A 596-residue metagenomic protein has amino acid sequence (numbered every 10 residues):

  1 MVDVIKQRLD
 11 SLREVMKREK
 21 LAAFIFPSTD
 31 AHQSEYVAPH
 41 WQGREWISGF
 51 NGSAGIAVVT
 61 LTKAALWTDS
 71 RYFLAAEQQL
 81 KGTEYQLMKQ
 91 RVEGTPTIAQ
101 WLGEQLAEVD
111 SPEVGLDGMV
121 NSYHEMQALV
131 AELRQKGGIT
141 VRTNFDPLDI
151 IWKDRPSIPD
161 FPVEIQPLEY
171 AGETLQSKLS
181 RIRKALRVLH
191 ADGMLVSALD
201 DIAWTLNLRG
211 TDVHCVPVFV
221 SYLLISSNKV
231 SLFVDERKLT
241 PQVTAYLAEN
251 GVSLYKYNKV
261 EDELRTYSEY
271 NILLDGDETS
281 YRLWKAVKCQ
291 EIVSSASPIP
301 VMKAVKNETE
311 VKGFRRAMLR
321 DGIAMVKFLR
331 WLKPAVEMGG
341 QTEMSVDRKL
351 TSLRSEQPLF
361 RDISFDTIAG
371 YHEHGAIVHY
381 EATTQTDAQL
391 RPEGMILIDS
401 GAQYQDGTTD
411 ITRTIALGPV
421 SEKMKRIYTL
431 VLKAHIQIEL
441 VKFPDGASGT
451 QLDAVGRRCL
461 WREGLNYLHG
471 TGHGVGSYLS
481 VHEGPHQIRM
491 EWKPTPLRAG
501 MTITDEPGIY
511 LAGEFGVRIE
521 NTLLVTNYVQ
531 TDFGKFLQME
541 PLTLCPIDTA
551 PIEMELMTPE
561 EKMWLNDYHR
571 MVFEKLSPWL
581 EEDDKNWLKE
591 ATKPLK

Functional and structural regions predicted by a protein language model:
M1-K596: Active-site neighborhoods and metal-handling regions in enzymes and metal-associated proteins
